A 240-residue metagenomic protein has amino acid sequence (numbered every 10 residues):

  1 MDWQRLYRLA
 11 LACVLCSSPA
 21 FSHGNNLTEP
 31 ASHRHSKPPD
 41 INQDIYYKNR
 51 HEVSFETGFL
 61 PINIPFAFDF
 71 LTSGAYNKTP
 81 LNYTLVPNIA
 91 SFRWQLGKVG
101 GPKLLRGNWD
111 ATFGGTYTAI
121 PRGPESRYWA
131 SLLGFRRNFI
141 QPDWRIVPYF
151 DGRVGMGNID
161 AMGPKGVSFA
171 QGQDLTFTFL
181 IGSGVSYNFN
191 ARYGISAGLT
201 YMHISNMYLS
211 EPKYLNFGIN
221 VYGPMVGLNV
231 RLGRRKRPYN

Functional and structural regions predicted by a protein language model:
M1-Y46, R234-N240: Cleavable N-terminal export/targeting peptides
I41-R50, L96-W109, G123-E125, I140-V147 (+2 more regions): Short loop/turn motifs that connect adjacent beta-strands in outer-membrane beta-barrel proteins
N49-H51, N82-N88, E125-S131, I146 (+2 more regions): Residues that define the transmembrane beta-barrel architecture of outer-membrane proteins
H51-P61, A111-Y117, F150-M156, A197-H203: Transmembrane beta-barrel strands of outer-membrane/channel proteins
L60-P87: Surface-exposed strand-loop-strand hairpins of Gram-negative outer-membrane beta-barrel proteins
S73-P80, T118-R122, K165-Q171, L209-N216: Extracellular loop and loop/strand-boundary signature of outer-membrane beta-barrel proteins
A90, G218-N240: Outer-membrane beta-barrel "beta-signal"
R93-Q95, P102, R136-I140, G184-S186 (+1 more regions): Transmembrane beta-barrel domains of outer membrane proteins
